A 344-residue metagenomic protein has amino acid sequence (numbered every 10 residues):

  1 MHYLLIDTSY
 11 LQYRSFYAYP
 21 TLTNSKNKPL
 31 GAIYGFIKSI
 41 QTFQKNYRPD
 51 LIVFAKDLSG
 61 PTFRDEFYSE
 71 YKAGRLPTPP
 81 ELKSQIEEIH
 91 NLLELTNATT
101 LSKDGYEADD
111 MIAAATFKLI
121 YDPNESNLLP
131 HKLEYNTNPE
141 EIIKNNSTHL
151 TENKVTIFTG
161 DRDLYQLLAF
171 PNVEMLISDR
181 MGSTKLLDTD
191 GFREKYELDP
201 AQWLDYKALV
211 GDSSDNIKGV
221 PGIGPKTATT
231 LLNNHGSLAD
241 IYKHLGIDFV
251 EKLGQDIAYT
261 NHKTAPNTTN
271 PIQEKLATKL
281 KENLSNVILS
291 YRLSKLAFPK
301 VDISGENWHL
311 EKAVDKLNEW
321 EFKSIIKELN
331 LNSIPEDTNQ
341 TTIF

Functional and structural regions predicted by a protein language model:
H2-N124, H131, N138-P139, N145-N146 (+4 more regions): Noncatalytic, basic helical substrate-engagement surface that gates or grips nucleic-acid strands
P49-V53, A169-N172, R180, L186-F344: Non-catalytic nucleic-acid-binding/docking modules located in mid-to-C-terminal regions of nucleic-acid enzymes
Q85, A108-M111, G160, D188 (+2 more regions): Internal, well-ordered alpha-helical segments in soluble enzyme and binding-protein domains
S102-G105, I157-F158, L231, N283: Active-site-adjacent beta-strand anchor residues
N127-K144, N330-F344: Acidic, low-complexity intrinsically disordered tails
E134, P139-E140, N145-T148, I257 (+2 more regions): Low-complexity intrinsically disordered segments
V155-D161, E321: Conserved RecA-like ASCE P-loop NTPase motor core of nucleic-acid helicases/translocases
R162-D163, K226: Acidic, divalent-metal-coordinating active-site segment for phosphoryl/phosphodiester hydrolysis, typified by short
